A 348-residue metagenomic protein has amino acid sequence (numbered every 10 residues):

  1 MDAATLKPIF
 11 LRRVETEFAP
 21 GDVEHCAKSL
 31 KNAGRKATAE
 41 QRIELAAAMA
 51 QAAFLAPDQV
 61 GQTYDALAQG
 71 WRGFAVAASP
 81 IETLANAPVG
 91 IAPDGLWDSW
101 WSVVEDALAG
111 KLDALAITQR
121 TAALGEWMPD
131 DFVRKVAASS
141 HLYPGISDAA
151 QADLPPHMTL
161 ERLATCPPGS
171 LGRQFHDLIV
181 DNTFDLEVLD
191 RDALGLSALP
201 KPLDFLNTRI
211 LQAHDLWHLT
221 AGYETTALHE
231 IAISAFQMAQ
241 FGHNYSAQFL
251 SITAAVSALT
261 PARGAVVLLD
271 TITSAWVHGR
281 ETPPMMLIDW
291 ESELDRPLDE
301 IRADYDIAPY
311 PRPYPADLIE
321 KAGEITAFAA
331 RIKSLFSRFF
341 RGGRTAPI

Functional and structural regions predicted by a protein language model:
M1-R42: Charged, amphipathic alpha-helical stretches
K7, K28-K31, K36, K111 (+4 more regions): Context-gated lysine
A47-P309: Core of folded catalytic or high-affinity ligand/protein-binding domains in predominantly eukaryotic proteins
R280-I348: Acidic, carboxylate-rich catalytic segments that either coordinate divalent cations
